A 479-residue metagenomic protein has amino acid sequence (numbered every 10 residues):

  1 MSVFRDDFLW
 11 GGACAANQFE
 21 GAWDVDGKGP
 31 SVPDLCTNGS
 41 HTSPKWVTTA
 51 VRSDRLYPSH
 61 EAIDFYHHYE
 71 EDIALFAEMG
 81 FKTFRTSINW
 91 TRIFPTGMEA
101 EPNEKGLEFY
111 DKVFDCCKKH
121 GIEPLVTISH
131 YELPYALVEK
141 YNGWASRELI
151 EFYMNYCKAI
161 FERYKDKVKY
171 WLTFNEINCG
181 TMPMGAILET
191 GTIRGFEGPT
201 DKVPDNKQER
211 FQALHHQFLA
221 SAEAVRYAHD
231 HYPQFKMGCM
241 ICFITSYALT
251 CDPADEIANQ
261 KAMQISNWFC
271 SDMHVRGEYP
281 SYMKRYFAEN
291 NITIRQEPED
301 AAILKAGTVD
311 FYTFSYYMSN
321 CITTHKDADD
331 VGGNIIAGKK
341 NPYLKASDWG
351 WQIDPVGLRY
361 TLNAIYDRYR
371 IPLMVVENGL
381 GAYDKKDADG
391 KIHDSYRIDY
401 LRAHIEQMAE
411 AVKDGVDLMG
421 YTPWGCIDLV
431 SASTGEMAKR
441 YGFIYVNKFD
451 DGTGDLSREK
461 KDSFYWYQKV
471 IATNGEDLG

Functional and structural regions predicted by a protein language model:
M1-I73, A77-K82, T91-G479: Non-catalytic scaffold segments within catalytic domains of secreted glycoside hydrolases
